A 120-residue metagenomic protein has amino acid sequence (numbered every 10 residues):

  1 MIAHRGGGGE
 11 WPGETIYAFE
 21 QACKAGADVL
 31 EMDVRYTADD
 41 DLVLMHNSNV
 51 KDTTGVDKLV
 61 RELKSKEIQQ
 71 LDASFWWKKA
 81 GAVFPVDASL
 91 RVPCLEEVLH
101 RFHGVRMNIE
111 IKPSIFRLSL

Functional and structural regions predicted by a protein language model:
M1-L120: Phosphate-group recognition and catalysis centered on beta-loop-alpha active-site segments
